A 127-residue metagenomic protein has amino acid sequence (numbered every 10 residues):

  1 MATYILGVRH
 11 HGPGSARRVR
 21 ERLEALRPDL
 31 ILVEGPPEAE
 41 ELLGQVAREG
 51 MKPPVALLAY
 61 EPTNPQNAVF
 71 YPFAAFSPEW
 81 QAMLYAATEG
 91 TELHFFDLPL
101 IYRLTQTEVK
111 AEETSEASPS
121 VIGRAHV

Functional and structural regions predicted by a protein language model:
M1-R124: Compositional signal for N-terminal targeting/processing segments
